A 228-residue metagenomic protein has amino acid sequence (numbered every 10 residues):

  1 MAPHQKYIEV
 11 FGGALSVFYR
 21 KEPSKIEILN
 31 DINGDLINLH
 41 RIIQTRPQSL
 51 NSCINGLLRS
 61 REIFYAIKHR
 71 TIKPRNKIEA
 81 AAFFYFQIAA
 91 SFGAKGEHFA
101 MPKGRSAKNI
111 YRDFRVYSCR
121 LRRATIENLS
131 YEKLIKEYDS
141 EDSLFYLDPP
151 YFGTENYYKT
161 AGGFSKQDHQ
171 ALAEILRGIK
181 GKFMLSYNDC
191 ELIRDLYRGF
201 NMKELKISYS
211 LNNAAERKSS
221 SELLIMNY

Functional and structural regions predicted by a protein language model:
M1-A2, L15, Q44-Y157, A171-E174 (+3 more regions): SAM-dependent nucleic-acid methyltransferase catalytic core
P3-F11, I28: Conserved class I S-adenosyl-L-methionine
A14-K25: Conserved SAM-binding loop of SAM-dependent methyltransferases across substrates and taxa, primarily the Class I
N33: Conserved SAM/SAH-binding beta-strand->alpha-helix loop
I37: Short alpha-helix immediately C-terminal to the canonical SAM-binding loop
Y158-G163: Short glycine-enriched, charge-decorated loop/helix-capping segments at active-site entrances that position
S165-Y228: Long, positively charged, glycine-interspersed low-complexity recognition regions
